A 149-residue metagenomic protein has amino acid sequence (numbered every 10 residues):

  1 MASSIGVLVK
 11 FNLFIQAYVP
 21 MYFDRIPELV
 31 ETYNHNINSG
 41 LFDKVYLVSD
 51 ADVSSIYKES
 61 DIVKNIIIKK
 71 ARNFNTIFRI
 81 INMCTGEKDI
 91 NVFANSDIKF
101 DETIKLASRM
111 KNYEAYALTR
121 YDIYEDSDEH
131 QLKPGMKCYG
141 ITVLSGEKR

Functional and structural regions predicted by a protein language model:
M1-V30: N-proximal low-complexity "stem/linker" segments adjacent to membrane-targeting elements
Y22-F23, A51-Y57, Y124-D126: Short, charged/polar "capping" segments at the starts of alpha-helices and the immediately preceding loops
L29-D43: Short, acidic, metal-binding catalytic loop of nucleotide-sugar glycosyltransferases
D43-D50, V92, A115-L118: Short, hydrophobic beta-strand segments that form beta-sheet elements in well-ordered domains
V48-N91: Active-site-proximal specificity loops/subdomain of glycosyltransferases
I90-K99: The conserved acidic donor/metal-binding loop of glycosyltransferases
I98-R149: Conserved catalytic core of nucleotide-sugar-dependent glycosyltransferases
